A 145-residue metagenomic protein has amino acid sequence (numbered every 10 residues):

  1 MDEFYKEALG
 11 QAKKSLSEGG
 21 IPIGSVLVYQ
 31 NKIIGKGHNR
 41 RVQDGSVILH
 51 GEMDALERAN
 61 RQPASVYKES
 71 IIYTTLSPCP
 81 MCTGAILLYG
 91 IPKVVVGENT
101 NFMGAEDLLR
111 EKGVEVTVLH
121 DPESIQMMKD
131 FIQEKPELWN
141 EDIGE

Functional and structural regions predicted by a protein language model:
M1-S15, L87-E145: Zinc-dependent deaminase
S17-G20: A short helix-loop-beta-strand connector motif used in the catalytic cores of GNAT acetyltransferases and, in some
I23-N31: Short beta-strand scaffold segments in enzyme catalytic cores
I34-R41: Short beta->alpha transition motifs characteristic of CBS
G35, E52-R61: Glycine/small-residue-rich phosphate/adenosyl-binding loop
Q43-M53: A short, polar/charged loop-to-alpha-helix boundary motif
S65-E69: Short helix-loop-beta connector
I72-P92: Local cysteine-cluster metal-coordination motifs and their immediate loop/turn environment, predominantly Fe-S cluster
